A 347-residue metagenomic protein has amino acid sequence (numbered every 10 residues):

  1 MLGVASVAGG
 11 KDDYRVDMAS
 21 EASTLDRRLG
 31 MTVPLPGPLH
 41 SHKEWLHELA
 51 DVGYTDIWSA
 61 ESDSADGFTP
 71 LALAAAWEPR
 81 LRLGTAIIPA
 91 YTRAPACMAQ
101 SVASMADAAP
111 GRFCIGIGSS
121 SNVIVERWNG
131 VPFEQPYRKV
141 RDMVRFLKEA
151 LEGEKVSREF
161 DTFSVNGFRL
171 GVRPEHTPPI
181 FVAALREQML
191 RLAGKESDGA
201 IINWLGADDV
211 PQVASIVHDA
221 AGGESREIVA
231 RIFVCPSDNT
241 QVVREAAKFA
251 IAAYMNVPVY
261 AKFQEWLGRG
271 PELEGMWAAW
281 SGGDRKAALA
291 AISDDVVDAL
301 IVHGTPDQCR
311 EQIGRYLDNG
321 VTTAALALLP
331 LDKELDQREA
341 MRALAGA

Functional and structural regions predicted by a protein language model:
L2-A347: Active-site-adjacent structural elements that line small-molecule/cofactor binding pockets in enzymes
